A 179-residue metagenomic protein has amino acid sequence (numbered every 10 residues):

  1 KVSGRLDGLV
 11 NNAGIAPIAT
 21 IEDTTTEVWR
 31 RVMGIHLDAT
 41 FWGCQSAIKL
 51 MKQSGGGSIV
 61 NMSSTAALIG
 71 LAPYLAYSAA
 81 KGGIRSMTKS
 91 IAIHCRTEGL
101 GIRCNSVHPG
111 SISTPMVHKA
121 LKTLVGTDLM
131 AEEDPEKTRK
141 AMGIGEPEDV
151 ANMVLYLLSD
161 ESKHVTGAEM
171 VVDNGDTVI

Functional and structural regions predicted by a protein language model:
T20-I21, V28-R30, P135-E136: Substrate-binding pocket helix/loop in short-chain dehydrogenase/reductase
C44, A80, T88: Active-site helix of classical SDR
K49, I93-T97, K163: Alpha-helical segment proximal to the catalytic Tyr-Lys
S64: Residue(s) in the substrate-gating loop at a strand-loop-helix junction that position the organic substrate next
I69, L155, T166-I179: Short C-terminal tail/terminal secondary-structure segment of NAD(P)H-dependent dehydrogenase/reductase domains
R96-R103, V165-G167: Short, small/polar-rich loop/turn modules that mediate ligand/substrate recognition or access, typified
T138-V150: A conserved structural motif in NAD(P)-dependent oxidoreductases
